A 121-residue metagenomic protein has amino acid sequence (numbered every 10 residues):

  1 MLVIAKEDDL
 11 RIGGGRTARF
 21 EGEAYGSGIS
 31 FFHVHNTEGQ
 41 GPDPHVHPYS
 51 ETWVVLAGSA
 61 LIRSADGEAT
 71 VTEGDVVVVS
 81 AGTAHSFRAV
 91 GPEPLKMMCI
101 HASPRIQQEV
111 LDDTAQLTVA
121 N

Functional and structural regions predicted by a protein language model:
M1-I29, D112-N121: A short, N-terminal "cap"/entry segment at the start of jelly-roll beta-barrel domains of the cupin/DSBH fold
F32-H47: Conserved short histidine dyad/triad with adjacent acidic residue
P44, I62-R63, V79, H85-G91: Short beta-strand His + acidic residue motifs that chelate non-heme Fe in jelly-roll/DSBH and cupin folds
P48-Y49, G67, T83-A84, E93: A generic "binding-loop/recognition-motif" signal
S50, V55-A60: Glycine- and acidic-residue-biased ligand/ion/polar-headgroup-sensing regions
D66-A81: Short acidic-glycine-tyrosine-enriched beta hairpin
V78, E93-V110: A short hydrophobic beta-strand segment most commonly corresponding to one strand of the jelly-roll/cupin
